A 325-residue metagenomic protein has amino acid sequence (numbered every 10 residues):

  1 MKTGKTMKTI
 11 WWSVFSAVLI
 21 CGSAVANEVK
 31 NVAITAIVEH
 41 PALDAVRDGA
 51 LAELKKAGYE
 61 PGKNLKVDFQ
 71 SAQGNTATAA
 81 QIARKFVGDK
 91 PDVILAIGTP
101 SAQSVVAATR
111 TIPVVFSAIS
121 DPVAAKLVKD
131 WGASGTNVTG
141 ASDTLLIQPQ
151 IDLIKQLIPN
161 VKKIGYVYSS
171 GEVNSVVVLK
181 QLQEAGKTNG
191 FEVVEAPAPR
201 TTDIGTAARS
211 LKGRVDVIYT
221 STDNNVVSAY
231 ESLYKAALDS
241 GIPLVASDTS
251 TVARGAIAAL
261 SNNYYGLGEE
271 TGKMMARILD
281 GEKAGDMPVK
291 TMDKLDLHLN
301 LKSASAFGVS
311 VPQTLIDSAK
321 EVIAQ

Functional and structural regions predicted by a protein language model:
K2-G4, K8-W11, G22, A26-Q325: Short hydrophobic alpha-helices and adjacent helix-cap/hinge residues
F15-I20: Hydrophobic helical h-region of N-terminal Sec-dependent signal peptides in bacterial secretory/periplasmic proteins
